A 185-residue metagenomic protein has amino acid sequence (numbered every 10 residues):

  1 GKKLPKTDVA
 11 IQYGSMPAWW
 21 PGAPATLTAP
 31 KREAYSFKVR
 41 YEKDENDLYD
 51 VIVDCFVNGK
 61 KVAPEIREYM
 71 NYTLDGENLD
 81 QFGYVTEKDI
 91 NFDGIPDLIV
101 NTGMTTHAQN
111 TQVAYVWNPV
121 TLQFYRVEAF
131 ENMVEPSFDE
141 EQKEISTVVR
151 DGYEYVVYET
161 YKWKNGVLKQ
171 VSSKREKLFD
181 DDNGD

Functional and structural regions predicted by a protein language model:
G1-F82, G184-D185: Terminal domain-start segments
A23-T28, L79-I90, N132-S146: Beta-propeller blade termini
R32-V39, D89-T102, E141-V148: Acidic/hydrophobic-patterned starts of short beta strands in beta-sheet-rich repeat architectures
L48-I52, H107-A114, E154-E159: Structural motif
D54-L79, V120-E135, I145-S146, V171-K174: Blade-edge motifs of beta-propeller repeat domains
F56-G59, Q109-R126, T160-N165: Beta-propeller blade repeat segments, especially FG-GAP/WD-type strand-to-loop junctions in 6- to 7-bladed propeller
E87-T121: Mid-length scaffold segments of soluble, non-membrane domains
Q123-D185: Short aromatic loop motif centered on NTY/YTY
